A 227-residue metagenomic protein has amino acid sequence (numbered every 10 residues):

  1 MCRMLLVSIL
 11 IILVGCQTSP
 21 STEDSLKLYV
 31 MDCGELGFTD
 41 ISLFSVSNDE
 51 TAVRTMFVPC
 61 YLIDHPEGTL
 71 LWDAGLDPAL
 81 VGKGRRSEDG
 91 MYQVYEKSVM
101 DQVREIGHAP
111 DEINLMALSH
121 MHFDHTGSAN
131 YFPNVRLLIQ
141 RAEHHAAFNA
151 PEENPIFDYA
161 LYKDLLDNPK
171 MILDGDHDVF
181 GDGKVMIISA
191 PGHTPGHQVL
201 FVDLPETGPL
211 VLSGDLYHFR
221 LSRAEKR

Functional and structural regions predicted by a protein language model:
M4-L13: Bacterial N-terminal signal peptides
L13-D101, E112, T207-G214: Metallo-beta-lactamase
G37-T39, A79, M121-G127, H145-A146 (+2 more regions): Active-site environment of divalent metal-dependent phosphoester hydrolases
W72, S119, I139-Q140, G192 (+1 more regions): Active-site flanking residues adjacent to catalytic metal/cofactor-binding acidic residues
D77, L161-N168, G175-F180, K184-P191 (+1 more regions): Metallo-beta-lactamase
V94-E112, R136, Q140-S189: Metallo-beta-lactamase
E112-D124: Metallo-beta-lactamase
N130-P133: Short, conserved loop/helix-junction motifs that constitute active-site signature segments in enzyme catalytic cores
